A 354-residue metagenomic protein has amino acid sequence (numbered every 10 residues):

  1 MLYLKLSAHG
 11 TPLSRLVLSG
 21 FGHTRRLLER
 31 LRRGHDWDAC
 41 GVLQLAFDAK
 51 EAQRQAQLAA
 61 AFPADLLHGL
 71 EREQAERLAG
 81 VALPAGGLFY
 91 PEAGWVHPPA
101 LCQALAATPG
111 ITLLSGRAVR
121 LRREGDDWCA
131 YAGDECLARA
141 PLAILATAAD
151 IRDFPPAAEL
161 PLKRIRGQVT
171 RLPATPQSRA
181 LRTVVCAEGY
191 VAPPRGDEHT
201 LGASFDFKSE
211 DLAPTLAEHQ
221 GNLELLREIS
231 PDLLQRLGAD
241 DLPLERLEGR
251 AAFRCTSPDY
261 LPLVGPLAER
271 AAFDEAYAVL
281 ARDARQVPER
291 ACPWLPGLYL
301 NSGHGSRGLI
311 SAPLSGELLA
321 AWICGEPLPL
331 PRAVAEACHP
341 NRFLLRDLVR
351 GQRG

Functional and structural regions predicted by a protein language model:
M1-L78: Dinucleotide-binding Rossmann-like beta1-alpha1 core, especially the glycine-rich loop that anchors the ADP
A8-H9, G34-Q44, L66-T108, S204-F207 (+1 more regions): Helix-loop-beta segment of a Rossmann-like dinucleotide-binding subdomain
G10, Y131-G249, C255: Flavin-dependent oxidoreductases
L45, L121, Y190-P193, V264: A structural signal for short hydrophobic beta-strand segments in well-ordered beta-sheet cores
E51-Q53, P176-L181, R270: Short helix-loop capping/hinge motifs at secondary-structure junctions, enriched in acidic/polar residues
H68-L70, T112-G116, E245-L247: General small-molecule cofactor/ligand-binding pocket signal
L114-C129: A conserved short coil-to-beta-strand element within the FAD-binding core of flavoproteins
G238-G354: C-terminal catalytic lobe of FAD-dependent flavoproteins
